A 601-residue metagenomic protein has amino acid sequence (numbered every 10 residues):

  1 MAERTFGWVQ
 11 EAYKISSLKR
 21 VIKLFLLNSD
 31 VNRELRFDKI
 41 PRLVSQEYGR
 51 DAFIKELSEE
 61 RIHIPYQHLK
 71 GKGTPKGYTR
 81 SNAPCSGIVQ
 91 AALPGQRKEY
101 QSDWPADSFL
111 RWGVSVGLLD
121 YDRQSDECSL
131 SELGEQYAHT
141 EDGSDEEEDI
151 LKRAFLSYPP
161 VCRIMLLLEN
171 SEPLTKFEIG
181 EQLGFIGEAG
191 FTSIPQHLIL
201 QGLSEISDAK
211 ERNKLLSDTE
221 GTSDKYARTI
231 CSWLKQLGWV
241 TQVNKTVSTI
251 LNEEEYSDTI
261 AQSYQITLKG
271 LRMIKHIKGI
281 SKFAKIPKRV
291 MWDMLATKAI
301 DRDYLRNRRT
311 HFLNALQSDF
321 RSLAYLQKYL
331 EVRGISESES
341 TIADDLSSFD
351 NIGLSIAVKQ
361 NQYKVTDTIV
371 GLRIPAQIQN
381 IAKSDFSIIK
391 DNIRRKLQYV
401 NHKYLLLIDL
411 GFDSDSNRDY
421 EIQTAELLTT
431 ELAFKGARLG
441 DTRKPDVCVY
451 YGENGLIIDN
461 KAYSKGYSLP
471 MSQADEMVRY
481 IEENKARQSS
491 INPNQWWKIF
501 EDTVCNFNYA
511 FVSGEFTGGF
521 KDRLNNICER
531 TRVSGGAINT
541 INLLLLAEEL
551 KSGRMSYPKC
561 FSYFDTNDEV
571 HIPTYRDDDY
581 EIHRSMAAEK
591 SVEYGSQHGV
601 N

Functional and structural regions predicted by a protein language model:
M1-H402: Donor-sugar nucleotide-binding helix/loop cap in glycosyltransferases
D385-S585: Catalytic core segments in nucleotide and nucleic-acid processing enzymes
